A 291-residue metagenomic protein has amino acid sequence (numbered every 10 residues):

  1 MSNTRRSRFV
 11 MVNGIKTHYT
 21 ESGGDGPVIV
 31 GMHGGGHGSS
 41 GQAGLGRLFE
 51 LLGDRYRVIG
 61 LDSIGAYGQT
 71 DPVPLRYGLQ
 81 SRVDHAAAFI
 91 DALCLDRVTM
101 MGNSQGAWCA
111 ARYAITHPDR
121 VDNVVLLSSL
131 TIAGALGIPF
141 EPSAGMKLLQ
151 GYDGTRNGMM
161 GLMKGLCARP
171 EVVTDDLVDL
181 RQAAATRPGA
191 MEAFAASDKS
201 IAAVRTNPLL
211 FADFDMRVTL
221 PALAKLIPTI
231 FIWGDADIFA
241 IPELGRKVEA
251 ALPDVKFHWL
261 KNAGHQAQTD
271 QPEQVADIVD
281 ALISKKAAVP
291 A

Functional and structural regions predicted by a protein language model:
I15-G68: Conserved HGGG/HGGXW glycine-rich cap/lid loop of the alpha/beta-hydrolase fold
G35, D62-Y67, V73, L130 (+1 more regions): Short beta-to-alpha linker loops that shape the active-site pocket of alpha/beta-hydrolase fold enzymes
E50, G60-M101, D277: Active-site loop/oxyanion-hole signature of alpha/beta-hydrolase fold enzymes
G102, G106, A110: Gly/Ala-rich beta-loop-alpha elbow adjacent to hydrolase catalytic centers
A111, I115, D122-M160: Flexible "cap/lid" loop of the alpha/beta hydrolase fold
G158-V172, L180-R187, S197-P208: Helix-loop "lid/cap" segments that line or gate small-molecule binding pockets
A190-A250: Conserved serine/cysteine hydrolase catalytic core
V255-A291: Catalytic active-site module of serine/aspartate enzymes centered on a nucleophile-bearing elbow/loop
